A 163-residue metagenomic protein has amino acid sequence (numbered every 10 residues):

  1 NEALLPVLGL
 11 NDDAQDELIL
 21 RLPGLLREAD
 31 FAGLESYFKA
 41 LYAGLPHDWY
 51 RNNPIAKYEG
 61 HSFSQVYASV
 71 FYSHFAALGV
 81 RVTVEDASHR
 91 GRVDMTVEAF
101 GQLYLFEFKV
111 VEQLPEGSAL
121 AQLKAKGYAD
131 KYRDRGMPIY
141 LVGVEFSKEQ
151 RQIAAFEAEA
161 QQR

Functional and structural regions predicted by a protein language model:
N1-A119, K124-G127, S147, R151-R163: Extended alpha-helical interface modules used as scaffolds for assembling large macromolecular complexes
G101-L103, G136-I139: Short glycine-/polar-rich loops that comprise or flank the Walker A/P-loop and associated switch/sensor motifs
A129-G136: Arginine/glycine-rich "motif VI" loop of SF2 helicases in the C-terminal RecA-like domain
Y140-F146: Extended hydrophobic secondary-structure segments that form protein cores and membrane-embedded regions
